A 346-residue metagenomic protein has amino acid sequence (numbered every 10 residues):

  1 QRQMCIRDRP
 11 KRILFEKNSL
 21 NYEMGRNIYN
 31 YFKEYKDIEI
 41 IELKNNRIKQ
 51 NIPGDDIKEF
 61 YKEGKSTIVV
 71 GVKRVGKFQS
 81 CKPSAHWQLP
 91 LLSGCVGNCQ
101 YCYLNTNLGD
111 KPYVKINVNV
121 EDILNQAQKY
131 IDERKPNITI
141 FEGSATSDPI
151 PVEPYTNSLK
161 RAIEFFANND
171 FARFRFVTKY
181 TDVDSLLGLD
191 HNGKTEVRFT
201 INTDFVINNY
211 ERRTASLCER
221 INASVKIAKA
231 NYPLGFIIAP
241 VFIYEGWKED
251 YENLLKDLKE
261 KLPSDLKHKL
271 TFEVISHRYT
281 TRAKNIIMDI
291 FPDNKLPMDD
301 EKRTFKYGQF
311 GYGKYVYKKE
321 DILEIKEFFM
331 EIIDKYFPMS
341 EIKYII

Functional and structural regions predicted by a protein language model:
Q1-I6: Short, small-residue-biased leader/transition segments that mark boundaries at the very start of proteins
K33-S84: N-terminal accessory alpha/beta regions
V69-C81, A85, L104-R198: Conserved Radical SAM active-site core
P90-N107: Local cysteine-cluster metal-coordination motifs and their immediate loop/turn environment, predominantly Fe-S cluster
S147-I150, T181-D184, E196-T214, P240-E245 (+2 more regions): Conserved radical SAM core fold
E211, V241-W247, H268-V316: Flexible glycine/acidic-rich beta-alpha junction loops that bind and position SAM and/or redox cofactors in anaerobic
R220-T281, Y336: Conserved C-terminal portion of the radical SAM core fold that forms the substrate/S-adenosylmethionine-binding
E301-I346: A cross-taxonomic marker for long C-terminal extensions/tails that follow the last structured domain
